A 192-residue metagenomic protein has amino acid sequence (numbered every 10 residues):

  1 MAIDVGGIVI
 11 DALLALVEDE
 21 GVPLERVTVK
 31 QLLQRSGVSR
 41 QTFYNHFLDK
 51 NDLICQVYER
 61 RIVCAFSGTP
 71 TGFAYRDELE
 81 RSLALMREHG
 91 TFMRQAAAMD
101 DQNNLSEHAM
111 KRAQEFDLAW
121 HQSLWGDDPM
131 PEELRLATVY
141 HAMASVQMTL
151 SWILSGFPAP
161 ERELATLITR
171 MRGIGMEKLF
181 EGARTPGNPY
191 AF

Functional and structural regions predicted by a protein language model:
I3-V29: Short, amphipathic alpha-helix enriched in basic
G7-A15, R35, D52-T71, D77 (+2 more regions): Alpha-helical structural segments
L16, V57-A65, H89, M93 (+3 more regions): A short secondary-structure junction motif
P23-D52: Helix-turn-helix
T69, M93-A97, H121-L124, W152-G156: Secondary-structure edge/capping motif, primarily at the C-terminal ends of alpha-helices and the immediately following
F73-H121: Helical hydrophobic small-molecule/effector-binding pocket
Q102-D128, E132-Q147, G173, E177: Amphipathic alpha-helical packing segments from all-alpha helical-bundle domains
S151-F192: C-terminal peripheral helix-coil segments that are non-catalytic and often amphipathic
